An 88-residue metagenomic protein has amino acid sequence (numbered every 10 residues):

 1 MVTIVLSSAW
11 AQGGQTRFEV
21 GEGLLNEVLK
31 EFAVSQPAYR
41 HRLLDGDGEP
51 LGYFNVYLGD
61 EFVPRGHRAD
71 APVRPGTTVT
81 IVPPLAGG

Functional and structural regions predicted by a protein language model:
M1-G87: Ubiquitin-like/PB1-type beta-grasp interaction modules and other compact soluble beta-rich domains
